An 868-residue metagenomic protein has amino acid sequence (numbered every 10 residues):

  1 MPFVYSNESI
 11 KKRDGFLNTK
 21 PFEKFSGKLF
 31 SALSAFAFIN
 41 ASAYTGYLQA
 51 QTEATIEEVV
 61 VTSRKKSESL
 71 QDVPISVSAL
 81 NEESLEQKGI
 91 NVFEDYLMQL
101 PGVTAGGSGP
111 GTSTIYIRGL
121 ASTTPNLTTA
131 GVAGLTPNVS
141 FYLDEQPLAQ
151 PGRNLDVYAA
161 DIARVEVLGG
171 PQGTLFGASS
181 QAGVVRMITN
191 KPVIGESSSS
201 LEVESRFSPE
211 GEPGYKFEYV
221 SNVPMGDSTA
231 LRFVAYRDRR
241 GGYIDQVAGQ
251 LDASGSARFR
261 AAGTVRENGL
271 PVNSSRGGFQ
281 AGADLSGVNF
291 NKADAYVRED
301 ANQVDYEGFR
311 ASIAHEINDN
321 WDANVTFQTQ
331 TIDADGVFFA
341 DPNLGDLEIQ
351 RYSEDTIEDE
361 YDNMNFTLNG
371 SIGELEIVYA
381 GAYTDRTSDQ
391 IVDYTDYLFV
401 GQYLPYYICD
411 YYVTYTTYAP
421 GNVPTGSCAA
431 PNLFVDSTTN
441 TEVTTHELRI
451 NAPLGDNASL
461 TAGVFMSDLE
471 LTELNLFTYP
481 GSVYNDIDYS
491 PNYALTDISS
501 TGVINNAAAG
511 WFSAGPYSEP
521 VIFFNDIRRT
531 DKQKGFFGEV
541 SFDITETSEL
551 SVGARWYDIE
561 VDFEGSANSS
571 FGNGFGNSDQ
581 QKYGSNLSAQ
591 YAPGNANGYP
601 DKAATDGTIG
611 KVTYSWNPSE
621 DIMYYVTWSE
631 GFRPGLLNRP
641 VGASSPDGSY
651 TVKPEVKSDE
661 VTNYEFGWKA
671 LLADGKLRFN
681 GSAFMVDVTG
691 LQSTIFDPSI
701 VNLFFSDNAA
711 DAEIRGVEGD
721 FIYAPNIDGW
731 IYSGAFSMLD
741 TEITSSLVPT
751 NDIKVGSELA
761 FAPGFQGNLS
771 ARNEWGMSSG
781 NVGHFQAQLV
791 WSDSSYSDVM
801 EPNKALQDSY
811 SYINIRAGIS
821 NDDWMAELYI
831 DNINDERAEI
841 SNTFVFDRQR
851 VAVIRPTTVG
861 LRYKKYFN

Functional and structural regions predicted by a protein language model:
T114-Y116, T129, V167, S180-E204 (+1 more regions): N-terminal periplasmic accessory domains that precede and gate Gram-negative outer-membrane beta-barrel machines
T129-G169, Y219, A261: Short acidic/polar hinge/loop motifs at secondary-structure boundaries that mediate gating or recognition
P209-A334, D362, T441-H446, L454-S467 (+4 more regions): Transmembrane beta-barrel wall of Gram-negative outer-membrane proteins
I244-E299, D335-Y352, D393-D436, L476-D526 (+6 more regions): Solvent-exposed loop segments that connect transmembrane elements
T367-T395, N617-V641, E655-N708, E713-V717 (+4 more regions): Membrane-embedded beta-barrel scaffold of Gram-negative outer-membrane proteins
Y407, Y411-I450, Y517, T651-K657 (+5 more regions): Outer membrane beta-barrel strand-and-loop segments of large Gram-negative receptors, especially TonB-dependent
L460, E546-L550, K676-V688, F705-M800 (+1 more regions): Gram-negative outer-membrane beta-barrel transporters
F477-T478, Y484, D687, N726 (+2 more regions): C-terminal beta-signal and adjacent terminal beta-strands/loops of Gram-negative outer-membrane beta-barrel proteins
